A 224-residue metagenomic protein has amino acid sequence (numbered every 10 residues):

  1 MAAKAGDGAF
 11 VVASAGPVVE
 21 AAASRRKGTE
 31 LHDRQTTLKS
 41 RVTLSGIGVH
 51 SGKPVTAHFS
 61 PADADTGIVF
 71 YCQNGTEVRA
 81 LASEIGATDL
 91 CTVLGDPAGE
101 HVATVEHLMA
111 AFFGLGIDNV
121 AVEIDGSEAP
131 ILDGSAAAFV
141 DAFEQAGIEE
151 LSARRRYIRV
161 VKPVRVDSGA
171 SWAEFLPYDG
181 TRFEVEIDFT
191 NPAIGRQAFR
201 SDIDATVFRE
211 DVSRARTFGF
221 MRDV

Functional and structural regions predicted by a protein language model:
A2-V224: Short acidic-hydrophobic catalytic motif
